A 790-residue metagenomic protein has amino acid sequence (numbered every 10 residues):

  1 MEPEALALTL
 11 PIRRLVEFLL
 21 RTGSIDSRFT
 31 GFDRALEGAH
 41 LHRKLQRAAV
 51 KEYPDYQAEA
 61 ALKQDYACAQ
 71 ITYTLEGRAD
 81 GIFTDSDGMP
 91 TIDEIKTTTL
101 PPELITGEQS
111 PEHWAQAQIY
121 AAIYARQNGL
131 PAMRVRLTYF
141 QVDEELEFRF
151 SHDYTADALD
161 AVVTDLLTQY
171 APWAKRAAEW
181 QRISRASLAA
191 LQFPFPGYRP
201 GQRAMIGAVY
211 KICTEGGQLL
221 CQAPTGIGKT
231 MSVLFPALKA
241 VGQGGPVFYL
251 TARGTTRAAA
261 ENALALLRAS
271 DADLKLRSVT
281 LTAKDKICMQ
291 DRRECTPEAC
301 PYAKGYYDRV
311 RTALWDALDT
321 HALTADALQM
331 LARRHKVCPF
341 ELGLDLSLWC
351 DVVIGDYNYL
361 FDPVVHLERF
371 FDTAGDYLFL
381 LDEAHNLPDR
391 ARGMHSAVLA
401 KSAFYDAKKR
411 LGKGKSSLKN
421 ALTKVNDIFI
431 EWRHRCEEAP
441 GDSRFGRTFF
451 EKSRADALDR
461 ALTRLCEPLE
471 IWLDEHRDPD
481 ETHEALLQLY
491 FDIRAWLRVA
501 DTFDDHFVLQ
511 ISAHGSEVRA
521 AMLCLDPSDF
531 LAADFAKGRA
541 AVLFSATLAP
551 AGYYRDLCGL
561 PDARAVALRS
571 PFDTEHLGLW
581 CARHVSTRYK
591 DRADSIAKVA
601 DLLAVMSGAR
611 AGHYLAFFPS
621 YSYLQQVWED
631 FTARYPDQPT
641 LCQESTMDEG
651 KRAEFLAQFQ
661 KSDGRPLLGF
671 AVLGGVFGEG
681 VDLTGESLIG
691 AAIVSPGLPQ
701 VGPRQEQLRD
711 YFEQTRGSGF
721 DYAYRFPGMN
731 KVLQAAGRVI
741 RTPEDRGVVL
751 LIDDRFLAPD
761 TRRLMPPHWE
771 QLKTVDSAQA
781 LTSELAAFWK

Functional and structural regions predicted by a protein language model:
M1-D85, M89, A115: Metal-dependent nuclease catalytic cores that hydrolyze phosphodiester bonds in DNA/RNA, characterized by
Q64-D160: Mg2+/Mn2+-dependent nuclease catalytic core
E179-Q222: Conserved pre-motif I regulatory segment
R185-A186, Q192, G245-V353, F361 (+5 more regions): A substrate-engagement module of RecA-like helicase motors
T214-P236: Walker A/P-loop
V233, A258, H335-V352, Y357-C466 (+2 more regions): Signature of the SF2 helicase/ATPase Hel1-core->accessory helical subdomain module
L328-V353, P363-F370, I471-S586, K590 (+4 more regions): A contiguous, basic/glycine-rich beta-loop/short-helix subdomain that forms a polymer-engagement track
R583-D594, E644-L757: Conserved RecA-like P-loop NTPase helicase motor core
